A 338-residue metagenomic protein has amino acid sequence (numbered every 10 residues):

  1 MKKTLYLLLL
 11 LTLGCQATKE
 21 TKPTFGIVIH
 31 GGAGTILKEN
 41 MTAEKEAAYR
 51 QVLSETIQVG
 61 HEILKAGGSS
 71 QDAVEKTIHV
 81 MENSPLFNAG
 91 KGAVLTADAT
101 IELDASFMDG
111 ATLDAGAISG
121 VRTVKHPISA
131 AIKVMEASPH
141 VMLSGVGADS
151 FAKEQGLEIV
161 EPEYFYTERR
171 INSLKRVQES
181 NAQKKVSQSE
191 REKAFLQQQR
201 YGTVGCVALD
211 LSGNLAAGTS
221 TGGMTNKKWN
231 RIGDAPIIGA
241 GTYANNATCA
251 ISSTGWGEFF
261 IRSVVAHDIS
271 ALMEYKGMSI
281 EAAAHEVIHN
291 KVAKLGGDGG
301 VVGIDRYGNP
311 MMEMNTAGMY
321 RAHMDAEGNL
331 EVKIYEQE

Functional and structural regions predicted by a protein language model:
M1-P23: Bacterial Sec-dependent N-terminal signal peptides
T18-E338: Alpha/propeptide regions of enzymes that mature by internal proteolysis
